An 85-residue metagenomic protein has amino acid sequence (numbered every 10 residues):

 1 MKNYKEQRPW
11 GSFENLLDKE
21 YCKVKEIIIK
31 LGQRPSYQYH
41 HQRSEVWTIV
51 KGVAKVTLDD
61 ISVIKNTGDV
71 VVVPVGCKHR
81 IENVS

Functional and structural regions predicted by a protein language model:
M1, P9-W10, K30, V70-V72: Extended recognition/assembly regions associated with phosphoester-bond processing machinery
M1-K23, S36-Y37: A short, N-terminal "cap"/entry segment at the start of jelly-roll beta-barrel domains of the cupin/DSBH fold
K23-Q42: Conserved short histidine dyad/triad with adjacent acidic residue
I27, V46, D69, H79: Hydrophobic/aromatic beta-strand elements that line small-molecule binding cavities or substrate pockets in beta-rich
Q33, Q42-R43, I61, C77: A generic "binding-loop/recognition-motif" signal
Q42-K55, D59-D60: Glycine- and acidic-residue-biased ligand/ion/polar-headgroup-sensing regions
D59-K78: Short acidic-glycine-tyrosine-enriched beta hairpin
I81-S85: Asparagine-centered strand-capping/turn motif at beta-strand->loop junctions
